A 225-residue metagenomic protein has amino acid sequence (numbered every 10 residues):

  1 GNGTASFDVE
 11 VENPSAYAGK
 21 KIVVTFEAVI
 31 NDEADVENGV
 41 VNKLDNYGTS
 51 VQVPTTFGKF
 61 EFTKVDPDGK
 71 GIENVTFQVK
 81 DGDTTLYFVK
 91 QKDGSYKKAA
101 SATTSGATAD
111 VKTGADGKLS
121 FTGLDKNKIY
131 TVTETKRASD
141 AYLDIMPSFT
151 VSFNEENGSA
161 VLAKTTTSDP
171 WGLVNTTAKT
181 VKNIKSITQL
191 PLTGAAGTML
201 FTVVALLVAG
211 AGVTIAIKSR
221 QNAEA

Functional and structural regions predicted by a protein language model:
G1-A225: Solvent-exposed loop/turn and edge beta-strand elements of beta-rich ligand-binding domains
